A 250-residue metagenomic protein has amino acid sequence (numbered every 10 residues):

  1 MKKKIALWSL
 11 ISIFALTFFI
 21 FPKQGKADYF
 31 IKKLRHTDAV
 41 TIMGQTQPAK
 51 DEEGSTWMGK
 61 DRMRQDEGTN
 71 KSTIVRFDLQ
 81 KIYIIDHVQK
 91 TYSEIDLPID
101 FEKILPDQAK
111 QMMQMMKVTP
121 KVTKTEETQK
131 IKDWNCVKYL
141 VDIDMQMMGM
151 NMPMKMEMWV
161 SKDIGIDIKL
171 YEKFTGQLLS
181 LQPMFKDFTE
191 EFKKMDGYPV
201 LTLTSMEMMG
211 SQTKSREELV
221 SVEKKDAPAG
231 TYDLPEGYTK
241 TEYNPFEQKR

Functional and structural regions predicted by a protein language model:
M1-S12: Bacterial N-terminal signal peptides that target proteins for export
A15-Q24: C-terminal segment of classical bacterial N-terminal signal peptides
G25-R250: Extended soluble regions of mature proteins
